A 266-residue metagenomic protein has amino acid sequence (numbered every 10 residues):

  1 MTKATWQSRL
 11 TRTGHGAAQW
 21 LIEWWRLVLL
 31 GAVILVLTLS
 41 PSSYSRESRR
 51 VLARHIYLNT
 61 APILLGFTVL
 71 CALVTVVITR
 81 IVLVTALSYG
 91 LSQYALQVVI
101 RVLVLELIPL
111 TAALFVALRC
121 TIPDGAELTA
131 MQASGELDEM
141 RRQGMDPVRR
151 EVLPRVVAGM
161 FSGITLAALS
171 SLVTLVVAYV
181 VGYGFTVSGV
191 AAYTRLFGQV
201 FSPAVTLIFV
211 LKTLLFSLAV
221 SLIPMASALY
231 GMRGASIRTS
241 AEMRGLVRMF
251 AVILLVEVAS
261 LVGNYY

Functional and structural regions predicted by a protein language model:
T2-V51: Short, membrane-interfacial amphipathic segments enriched in basic
A53-A61, L96, I100-V104, I108 (+6 more regions): Alpha-helical membrane-interface segments at transmembrane helix boundaries
T60, L64, T68, L107 (+4 more regions): Selective transmembrane-helix segments that form parts of the transport pathway or gating/packing helices in multipass
L64-L83, V252-A259: Hydrophobic alpha-helical transmembrane segments of multi-pass membrane transport/permease proteins
I81-L105, L169-L214, L222-R244, N264-Y266: Membrane-interfacial helix-loop-helix connectors in multipass membrane proteins
A95-A133, L137: Hydrophobic alpha-helical transmembrane segments of multi-pass membrane transport proteins
L128-L153, A235-R238: Short cytoplasmic-facing helical segments at TM-TM junctions of multi-pass membrane proteins
R238, E242-V262: Final/C-terminal transmembrane alpha-helix of multipass membrane proteins
